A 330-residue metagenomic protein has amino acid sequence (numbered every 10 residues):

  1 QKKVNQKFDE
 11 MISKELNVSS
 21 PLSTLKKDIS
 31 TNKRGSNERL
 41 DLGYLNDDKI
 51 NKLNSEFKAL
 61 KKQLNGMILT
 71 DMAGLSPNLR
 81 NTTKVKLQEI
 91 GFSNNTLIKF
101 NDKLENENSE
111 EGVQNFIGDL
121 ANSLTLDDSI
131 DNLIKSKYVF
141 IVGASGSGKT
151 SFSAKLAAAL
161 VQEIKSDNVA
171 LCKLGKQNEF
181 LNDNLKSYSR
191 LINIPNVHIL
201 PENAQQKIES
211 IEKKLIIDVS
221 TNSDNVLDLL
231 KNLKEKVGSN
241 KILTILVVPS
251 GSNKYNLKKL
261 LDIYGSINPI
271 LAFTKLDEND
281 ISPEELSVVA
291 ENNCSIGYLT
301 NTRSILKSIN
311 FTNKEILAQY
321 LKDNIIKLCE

Functional and structural regions predicted by a protein language model:
Q1-D127: Non-catalytic terminal/linker segments enriched in charged/polar, low-complexity residues
L53, F57, L87, S287-E330: NTP-binding/hydrolysis catalytic cores, primarily Walker-type P-loop NTPases
S129-S136: Phosphate-binding P-loop
V142-S147, V169-L233, V237-G238: Switch II (G3) loop of P-loop NTPases
F152, L156, N184: Hydrophobic positions on the alpha1 helix immediately C-terminal to the Walker A/P-loop
N168-A170, N240-V248, Y264-L306: Conserved beta-strand/loop subsegment of P-loop NTPase cores
K176-E179, T221-D224, S250-K254, L276-D280 (+1 more regions): Conserved nucleotide-binding/hydrolysis micro-motifs of P-loop NTPases
K213, L227-P269, E284: C-terminal structured domains
